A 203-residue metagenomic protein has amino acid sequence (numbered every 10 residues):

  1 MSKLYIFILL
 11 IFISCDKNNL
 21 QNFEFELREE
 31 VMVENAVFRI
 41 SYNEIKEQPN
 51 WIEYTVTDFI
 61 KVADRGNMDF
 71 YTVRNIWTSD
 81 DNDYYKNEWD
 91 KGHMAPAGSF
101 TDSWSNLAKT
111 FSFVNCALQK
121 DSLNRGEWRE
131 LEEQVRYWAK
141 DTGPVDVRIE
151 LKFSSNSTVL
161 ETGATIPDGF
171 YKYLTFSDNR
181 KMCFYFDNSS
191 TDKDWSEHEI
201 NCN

Functional and structural regions predicted by a protein language model:
L4-I13: Sec-dependent N-terminal signal peptides
S14-L27: Bacterial Sec-dependent N-terminal signal peptides
R28-E30, A36-Y42, T162, Y171-T175: Short, surface-exposed beta-strand/loop micro-motifs that present aromatic residues
M32-D90: Short, His- and charge-rich active-site/binding loops that engage polyanionic ligands
R74-N203: Domain-level detector of nuclease and nuclease-like folds in predominantly extracellular/periplasmic contexts
